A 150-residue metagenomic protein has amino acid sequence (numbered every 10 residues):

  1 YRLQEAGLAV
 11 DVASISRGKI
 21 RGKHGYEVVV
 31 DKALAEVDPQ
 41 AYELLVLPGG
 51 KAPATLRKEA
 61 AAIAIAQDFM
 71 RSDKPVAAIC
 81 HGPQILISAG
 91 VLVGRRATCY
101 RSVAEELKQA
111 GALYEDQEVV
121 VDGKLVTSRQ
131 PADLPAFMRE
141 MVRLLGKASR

Functional and structural regions predicted by a protein language model:
Y1-V76, Q84-V93, A104-R150: Extended, subdomain-level signal for the structured scaffold at the beginning of enzyme domains
C80: Catalytic nucleophile serine of serine hydrolases, specifically the conserved "nucleophile elbow" pentapeptide
A97: Anionic-ligand binding patches
